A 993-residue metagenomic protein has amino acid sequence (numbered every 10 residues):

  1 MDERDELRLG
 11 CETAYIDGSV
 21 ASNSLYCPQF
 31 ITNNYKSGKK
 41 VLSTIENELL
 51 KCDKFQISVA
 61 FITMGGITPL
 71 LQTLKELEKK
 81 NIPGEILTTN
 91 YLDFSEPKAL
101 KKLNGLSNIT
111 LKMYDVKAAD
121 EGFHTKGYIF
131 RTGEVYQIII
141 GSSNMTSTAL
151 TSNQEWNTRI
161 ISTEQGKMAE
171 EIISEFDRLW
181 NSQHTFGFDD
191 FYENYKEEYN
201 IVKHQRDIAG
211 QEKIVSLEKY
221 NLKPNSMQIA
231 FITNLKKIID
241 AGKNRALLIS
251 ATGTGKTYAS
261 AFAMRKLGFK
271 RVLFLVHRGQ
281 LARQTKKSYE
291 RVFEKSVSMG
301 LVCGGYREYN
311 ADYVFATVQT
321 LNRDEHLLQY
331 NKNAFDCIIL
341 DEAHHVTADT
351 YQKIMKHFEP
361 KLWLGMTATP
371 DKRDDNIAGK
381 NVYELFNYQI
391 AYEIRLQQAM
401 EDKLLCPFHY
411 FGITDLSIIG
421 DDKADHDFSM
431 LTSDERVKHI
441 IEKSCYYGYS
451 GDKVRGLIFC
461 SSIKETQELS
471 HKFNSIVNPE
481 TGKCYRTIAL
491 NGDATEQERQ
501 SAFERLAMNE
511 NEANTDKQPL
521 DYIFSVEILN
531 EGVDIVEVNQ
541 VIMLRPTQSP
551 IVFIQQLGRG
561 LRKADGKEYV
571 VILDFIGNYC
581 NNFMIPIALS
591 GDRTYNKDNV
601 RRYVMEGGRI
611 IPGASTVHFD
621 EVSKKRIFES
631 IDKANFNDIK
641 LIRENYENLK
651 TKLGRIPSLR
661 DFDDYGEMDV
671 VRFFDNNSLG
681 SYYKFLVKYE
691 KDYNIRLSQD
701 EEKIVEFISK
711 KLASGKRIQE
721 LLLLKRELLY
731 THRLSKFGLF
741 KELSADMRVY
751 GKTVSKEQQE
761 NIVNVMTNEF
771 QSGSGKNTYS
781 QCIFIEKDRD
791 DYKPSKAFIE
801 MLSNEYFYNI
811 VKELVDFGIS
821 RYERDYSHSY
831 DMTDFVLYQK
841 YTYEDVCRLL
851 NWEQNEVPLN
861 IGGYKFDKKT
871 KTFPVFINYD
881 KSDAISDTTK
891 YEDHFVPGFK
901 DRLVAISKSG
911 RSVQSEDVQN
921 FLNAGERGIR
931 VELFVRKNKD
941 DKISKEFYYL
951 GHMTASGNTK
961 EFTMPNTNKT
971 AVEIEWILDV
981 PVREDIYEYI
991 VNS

Functional and structural regions predicted by a protein language model:
M1-N225, I229, H344: PLD/PLD-like phosphodiesterase catalytic module centered on the HKD motif
E198-P224, H439, C445, S450-G451 (+2 more regions): Long, largely alpha-helical accessory region at the distal end of helicase-like NTP-driven motors
D240-M264, R278: Walker A/P-loop
V272-L281, T432-N474: Conserved strand-helix element at the start of the C-terminal RecA-like helicase core
R283, L301, Y306-R307, H326 (+2 more regions): Conserved helicase ATPase core of P-loop NTP-dependent helicases/translocases
H345-F408: Post-DEXD/H (motif II) to motif III coupling segment of the RecA-like Helicase ATP-binding lobe
Y388-L457: Conserved interdomain linker/interface between the two RecA-like ATPase lobes of SF2 helicase motors
P550-Q555, R559-L589: Conserved segment of the helicase C-terminal RecA-like domain
